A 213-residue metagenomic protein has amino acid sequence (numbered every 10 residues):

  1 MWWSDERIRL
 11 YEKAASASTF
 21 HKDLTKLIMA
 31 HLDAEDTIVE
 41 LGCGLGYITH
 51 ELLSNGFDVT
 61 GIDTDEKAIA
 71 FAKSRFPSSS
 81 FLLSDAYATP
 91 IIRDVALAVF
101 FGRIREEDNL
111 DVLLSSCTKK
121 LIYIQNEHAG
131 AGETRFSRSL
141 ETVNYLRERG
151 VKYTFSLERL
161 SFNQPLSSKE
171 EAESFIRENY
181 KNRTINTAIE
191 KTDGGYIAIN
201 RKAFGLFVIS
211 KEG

Functional and structural regions predicted by a protein language model:
M1-L32: Conserved class I S-adenosyl-L-methionine
L45-N55: Conserved SAM-binding loop of SAM-dependent methyltransferases across substrates and taxa, primarily the Class I
D65-K67: Conserved SAM/SAH-binding beta-strand->alpha-helix loop
A72-K73: Conserved SAM-binding loop
P77-A88: Conserved SAM-binding strand-loop segment of SAM-dependent methyltransferases
V95-L110: A short SAM/SAH-binding and catalytic strip from SAM-dependent methyltransferases
T118-A131: Conserved beta-strand signature within the Rossmann-like core of class I S-adenosyl-L-methionine
S156-G213: Conserved Class I S-adenosyl-L-methionine
